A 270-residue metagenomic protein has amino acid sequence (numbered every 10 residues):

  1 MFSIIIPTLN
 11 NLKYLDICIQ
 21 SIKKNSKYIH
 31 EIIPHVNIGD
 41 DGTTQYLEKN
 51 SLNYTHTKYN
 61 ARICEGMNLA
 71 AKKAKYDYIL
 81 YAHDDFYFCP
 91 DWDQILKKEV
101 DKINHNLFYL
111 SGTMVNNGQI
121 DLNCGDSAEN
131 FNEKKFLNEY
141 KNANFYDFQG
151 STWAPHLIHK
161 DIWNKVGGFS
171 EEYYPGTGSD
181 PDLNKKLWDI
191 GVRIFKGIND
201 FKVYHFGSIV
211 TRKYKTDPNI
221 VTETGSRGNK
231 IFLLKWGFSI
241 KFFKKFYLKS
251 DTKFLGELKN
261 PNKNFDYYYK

Functional and structural regions predicted by a protein language model:
N11-K24: Short, well-formed alpha-helical segments that are part of the catalytic scaffolds of diverse glycosyltransferases
S21, Y28, H35-Q45: A conserved acidic beta->alpha catalytic loop
T57-A74: Glycine-rich, basic loop-to-helix element that forms the pyrophosphate-binding segment of sugar-nucleotide handling
C64, L137-D161: A recurrent flexible, glycine/aromatic-enriched loop bordering the glycosyltransferase active site that acts as
I79: Short aromatic/hydrophobic "clamp" motif used to bind/position activated sugar donors
P90-A128: Conserved donor NDP-sugar-binding/catalytic core segment of glycosyltransferases
L96, G150-I158, I162-G167, E172-F201: A short, conserved alpha-helix in the catalytic core of glycosyltransferases
V115, Y174, K196-N219: Active-site donor/metal-binding and catalytic loop motifs of nucleotide-sugar-dependent glycosylation enzymes
